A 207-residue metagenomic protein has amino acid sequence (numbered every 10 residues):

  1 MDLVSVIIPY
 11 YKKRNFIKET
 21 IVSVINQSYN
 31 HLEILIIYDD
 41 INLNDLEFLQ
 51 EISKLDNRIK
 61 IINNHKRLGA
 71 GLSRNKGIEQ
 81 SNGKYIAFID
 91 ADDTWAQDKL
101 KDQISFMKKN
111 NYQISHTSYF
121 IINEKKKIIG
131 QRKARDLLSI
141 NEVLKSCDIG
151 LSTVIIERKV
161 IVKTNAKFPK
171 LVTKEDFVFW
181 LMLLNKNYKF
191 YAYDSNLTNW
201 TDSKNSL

Functional and structural regions predicted by a protein language model:
D2-S5, S23, E33, V178: Cell-envelope/extracellular polymer assembly enzymes that use nucleotide-activated donors
K13-N26: Short, well-formed alpha-helical segments that are part of the catalytic scaffolds of diverse glycosyltransferases
N30, Y38-F48, K66, D90: A conserved acidic beta->alpha catalytic loop
L43-I52, T94, D98: Acidic helix N-cap motif at the loop->helix transition within catalytic regions of sugar-transfer enzymes
N64-S81: Glycine-rich, basic loop-to-helix element that forms the pyrophosphate-binding segment of sugar-nucleotide handling
I86: Short aromatic/hydrophobic "clamp" motif used to bind/position activated sugar donors
D98-I129: Conserved donor NDP-sugar-binding/catalytic core segment of glycosyltransferases
L138-L207: Conserved nucleotide-sugar donor-binding catalytic segment
